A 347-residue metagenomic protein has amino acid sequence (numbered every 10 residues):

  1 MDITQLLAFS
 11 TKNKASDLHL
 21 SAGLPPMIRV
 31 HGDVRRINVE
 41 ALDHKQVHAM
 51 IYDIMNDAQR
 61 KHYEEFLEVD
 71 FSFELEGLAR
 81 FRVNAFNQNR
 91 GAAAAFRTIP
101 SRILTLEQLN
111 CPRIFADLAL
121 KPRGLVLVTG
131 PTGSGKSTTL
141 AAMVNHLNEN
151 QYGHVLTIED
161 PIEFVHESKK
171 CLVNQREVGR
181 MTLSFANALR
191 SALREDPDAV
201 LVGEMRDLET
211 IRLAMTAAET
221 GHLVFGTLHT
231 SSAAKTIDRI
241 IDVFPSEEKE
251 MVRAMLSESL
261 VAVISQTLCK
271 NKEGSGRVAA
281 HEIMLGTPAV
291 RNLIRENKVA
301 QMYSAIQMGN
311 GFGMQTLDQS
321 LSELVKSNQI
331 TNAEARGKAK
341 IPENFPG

Functional and structural regions predicted by a protein language model:
M1-G347: Short, flexible helix-loop junctions that flank or precede catalytic/ligand sites
